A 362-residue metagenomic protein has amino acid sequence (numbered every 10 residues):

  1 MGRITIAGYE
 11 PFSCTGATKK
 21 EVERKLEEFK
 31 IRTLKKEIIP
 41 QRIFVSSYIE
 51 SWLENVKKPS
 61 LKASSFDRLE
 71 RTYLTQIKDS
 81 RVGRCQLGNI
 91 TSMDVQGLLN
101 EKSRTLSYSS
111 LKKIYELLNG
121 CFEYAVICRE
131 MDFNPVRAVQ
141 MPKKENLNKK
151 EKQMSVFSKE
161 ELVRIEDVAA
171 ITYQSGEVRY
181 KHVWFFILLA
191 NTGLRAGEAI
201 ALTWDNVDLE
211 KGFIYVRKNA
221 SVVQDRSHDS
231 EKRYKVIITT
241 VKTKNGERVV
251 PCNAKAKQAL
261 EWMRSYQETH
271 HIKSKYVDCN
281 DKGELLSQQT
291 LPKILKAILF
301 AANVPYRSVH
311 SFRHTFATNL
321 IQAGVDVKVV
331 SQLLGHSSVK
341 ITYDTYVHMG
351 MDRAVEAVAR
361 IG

Functional and structural regions predicted by a protein language model:
M1-R42, T243: Short, surface-exposed polybasic/aromatic micro-patch for ligand or macromolecular engagement
G2, V95, L118, F122 (+7 more regions): Short, basic/aromatic-rich helical patch in the C-terminal catalytic core of site-specific tyrosine
C14-T18, L53-P135, Y173-V178, L285-T290 (+1 more regions): N-terminal core-binding DNA-recognition domain of tyrosine site-specific recombinases/integrases
K112, I127, M131, R137-A196 (+3 more regions): Basic, Lys/Arg- and aromatic-enriched nucleic-acid-binding interface segment
M141, L202-W262: Conserved tyrosine-mediated DNA breakage-rejoining catalytic core shared by Y-recombinases
D167-R179, V250, W262-Y276, N280-L285 (+2 more regions): Short, basic (Lys/Arg/His-rich) helix/loop patches that form interaction surfaces in the mid-to-C-terminal regions
K211-V216, S308, N319, S331-M349 (+1 more regions): Short functional hotspots where side chains directly engage DNA or cofactors
R226-E231, A323-V325, D344, H348-G362: DNA/chromatin major-groove-contacting recognition/catalytic segments
